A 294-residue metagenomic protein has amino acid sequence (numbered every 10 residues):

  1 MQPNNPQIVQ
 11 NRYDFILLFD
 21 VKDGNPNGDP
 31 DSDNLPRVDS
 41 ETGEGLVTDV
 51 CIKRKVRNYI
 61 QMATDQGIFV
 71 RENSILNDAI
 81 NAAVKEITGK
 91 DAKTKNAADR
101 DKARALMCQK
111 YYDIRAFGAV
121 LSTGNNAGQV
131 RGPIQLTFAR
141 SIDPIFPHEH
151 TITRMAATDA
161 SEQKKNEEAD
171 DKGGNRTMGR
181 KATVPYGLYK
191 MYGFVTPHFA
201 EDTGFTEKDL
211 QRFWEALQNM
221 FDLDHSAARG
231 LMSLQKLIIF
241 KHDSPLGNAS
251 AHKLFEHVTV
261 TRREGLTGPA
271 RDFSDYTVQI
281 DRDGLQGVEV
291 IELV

Functional and structural regions predicted by a protein language model:
M1-V294: RNA-binding basic/glycine-rich loop and surface signature characteristic of RAMP-family CRISPR effectors
